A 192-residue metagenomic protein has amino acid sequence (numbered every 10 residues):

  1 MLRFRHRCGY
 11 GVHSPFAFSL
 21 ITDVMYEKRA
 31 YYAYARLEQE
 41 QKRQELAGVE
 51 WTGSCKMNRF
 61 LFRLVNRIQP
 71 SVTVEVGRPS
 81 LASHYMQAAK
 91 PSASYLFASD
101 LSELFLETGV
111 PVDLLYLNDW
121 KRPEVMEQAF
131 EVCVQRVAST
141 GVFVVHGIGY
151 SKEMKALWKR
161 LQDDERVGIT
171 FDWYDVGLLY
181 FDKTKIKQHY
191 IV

Functional and structural regions predicted by a protein language model:
M1-Y116, W120-V142, I148-V192: A short alpha-helical cap/connector motif
